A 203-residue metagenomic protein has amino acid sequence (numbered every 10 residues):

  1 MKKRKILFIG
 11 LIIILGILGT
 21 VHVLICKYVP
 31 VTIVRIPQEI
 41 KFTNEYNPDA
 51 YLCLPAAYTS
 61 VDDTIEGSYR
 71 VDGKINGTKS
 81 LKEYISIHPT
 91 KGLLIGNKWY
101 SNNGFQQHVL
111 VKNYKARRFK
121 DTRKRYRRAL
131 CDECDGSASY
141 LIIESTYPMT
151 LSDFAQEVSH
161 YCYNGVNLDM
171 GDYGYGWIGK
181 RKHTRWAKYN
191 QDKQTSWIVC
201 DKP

Functional and structural regions predicted by a protein language model:
R4-P203: Gly/Ser/Thr/Pro-rich low-complexity, intrinsically disordered segments
